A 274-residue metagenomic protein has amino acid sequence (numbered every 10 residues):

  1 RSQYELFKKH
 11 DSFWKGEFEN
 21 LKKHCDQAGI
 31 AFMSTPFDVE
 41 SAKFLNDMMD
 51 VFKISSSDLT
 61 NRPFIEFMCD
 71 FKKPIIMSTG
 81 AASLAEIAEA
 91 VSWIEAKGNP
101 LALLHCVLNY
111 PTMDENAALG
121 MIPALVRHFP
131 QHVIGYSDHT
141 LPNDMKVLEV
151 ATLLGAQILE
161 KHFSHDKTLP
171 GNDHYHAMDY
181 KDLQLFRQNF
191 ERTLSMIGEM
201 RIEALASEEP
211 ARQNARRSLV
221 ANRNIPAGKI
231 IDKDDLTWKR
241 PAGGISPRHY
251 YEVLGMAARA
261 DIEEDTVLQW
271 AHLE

Functional and structural regions predicted by a protein language model:
R1-E274: Catalytic cores and adjacent flexible loops of soluble metabolic enzymes that perform enolate/carbanion chemistry on
